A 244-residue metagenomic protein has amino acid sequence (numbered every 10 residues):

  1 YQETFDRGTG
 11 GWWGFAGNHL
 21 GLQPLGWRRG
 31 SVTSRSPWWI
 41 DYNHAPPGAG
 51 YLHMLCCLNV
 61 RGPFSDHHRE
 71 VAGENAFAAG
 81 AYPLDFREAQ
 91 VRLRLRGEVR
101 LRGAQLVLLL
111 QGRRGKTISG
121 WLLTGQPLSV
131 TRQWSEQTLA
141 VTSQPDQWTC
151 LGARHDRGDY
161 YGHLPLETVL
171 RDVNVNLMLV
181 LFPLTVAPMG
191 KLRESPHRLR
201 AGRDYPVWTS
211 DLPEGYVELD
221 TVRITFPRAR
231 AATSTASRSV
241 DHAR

Functional and structural regions predicted by a protein language model:
Y1-R244: Beta-rich carbohydrate-recognition modules and glycan-binding surfaces
